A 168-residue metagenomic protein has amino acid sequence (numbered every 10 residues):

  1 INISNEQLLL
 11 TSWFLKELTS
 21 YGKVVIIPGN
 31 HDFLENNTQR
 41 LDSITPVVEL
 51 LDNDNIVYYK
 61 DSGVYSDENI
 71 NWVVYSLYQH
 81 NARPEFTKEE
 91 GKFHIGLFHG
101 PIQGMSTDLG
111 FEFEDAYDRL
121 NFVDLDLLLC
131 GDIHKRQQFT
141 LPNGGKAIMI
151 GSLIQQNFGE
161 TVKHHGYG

Functional and structural regions predicted by a protein language model:
I1, K23-N30, Y58-D61, Y75 (+3 more regions): Active-site neighborhood of phospho(di)ester-bond hydrolases with catalytic His/Asp-centered motifs
I1-G63, N121, L125: Core catalytic region of metal-dependent phosphoesterases/phosphodiesterases, especially metallo-beta-lactamase-like
N2, N36-N37, R83-P84, S106-D108 (+2 more regions): Short glycine-/acidic-enriched loop or helix-start segments at secondary-structure transitions that form or flank
L8, Q79-D126, I133, Q137: Active-site-proximal segments of metal-dependent phosphoesterases and phosphodiesterases across multiple
I26, D108-G168: Conserved beta-sheet core of the metallophosphoesterase superfamily
G63-E68, H80, Q155: A short acidic, often aromatic-flanked loop/helix-cap motif at beta-alpha or helix-coil junctions that lines enzyme
V64-V73, E90-I95, P142-A147: Beta-strand-turn-beta hairpins that frame and shape the catalytic cleft of phosphate-ester-processing enzymes
Y75-A82, L153: Short beta->alpha connector loops
